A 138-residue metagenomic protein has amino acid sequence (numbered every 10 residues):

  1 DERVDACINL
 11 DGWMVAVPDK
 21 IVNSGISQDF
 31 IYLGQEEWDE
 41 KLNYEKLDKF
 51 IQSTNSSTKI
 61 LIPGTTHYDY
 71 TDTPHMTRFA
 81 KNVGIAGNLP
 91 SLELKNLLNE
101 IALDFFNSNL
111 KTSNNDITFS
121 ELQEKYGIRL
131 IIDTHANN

Functional and structural regions predicted by a protein language model:
D1: Catalytic cores of extracellular degradative/oxidative enzymes
D5-H67: The feature captures the conserved acid-bearing segment of alpha/beta-hydrolase catalytic domains
T65-H67, T73-N138: Alpha/beta-hydrolase-fold serine-hydrolase catalytic core, especially in secreted/extracellular enzymes
